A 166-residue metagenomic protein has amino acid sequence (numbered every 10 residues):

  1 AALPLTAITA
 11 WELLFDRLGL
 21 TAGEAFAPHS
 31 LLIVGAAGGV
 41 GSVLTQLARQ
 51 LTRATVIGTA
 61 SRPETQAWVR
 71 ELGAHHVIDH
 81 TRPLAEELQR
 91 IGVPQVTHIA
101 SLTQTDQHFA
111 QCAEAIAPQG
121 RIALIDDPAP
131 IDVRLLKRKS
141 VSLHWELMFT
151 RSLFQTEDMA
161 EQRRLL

Functional and structural regions predicted by a protein language model:
L3-R82: Mid-domain Rossmann-like dinucleotide-binding core that forms the NAD(H)/NADP(H) cofactor-binding site
P4, T103, M159-R163: Conserved phosphate-coordination/catalytic loops
A7-W11, F109, Q162-L166: A general structural signal for well-ordered alpha-helical segments in protein cores
F15-G19, A117, E161: Residues at helix-coil transition
A22-A27, L72, H76-H144: Glycine-rich cofactor phosphate-binding loops and adjacent beta1-alpha1 units of small-molecule cofactor enzyme domains
V43, E64, I131, R164-L165: Short Gly/charged-rich anion-binding patches and loops
E64-Q66, A129-D132, R151-S152: Short gly/pro/ser/thr-enriched loop/turn and capping motifs at secondary-structure boundaries
L135-L166: C-terminal substrate-binding/catalytic core of Rossmann-like NAD(P)-dependent dehydrogenases/reductases
